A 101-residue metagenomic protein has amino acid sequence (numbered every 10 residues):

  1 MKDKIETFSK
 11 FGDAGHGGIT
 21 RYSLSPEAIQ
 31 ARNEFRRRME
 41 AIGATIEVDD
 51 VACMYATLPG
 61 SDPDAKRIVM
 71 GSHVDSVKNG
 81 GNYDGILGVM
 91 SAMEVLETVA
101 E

Functional and structural regions predicted by a protein language model:
M1-S25: N-terminal capping segment at the start of a domain
I42, P63-I68: Short coil/turn connectors at secondary-structure junctions
T45-A52: Short, well-structured beta-strand/strand-turn elements
A56-D64: Short beta-strand-to-loop junctions in surface cap/lid or active-site-entrance loops
K66-N79: Glycine/charged-rich beta-loop-alpha catalytic/anionic-binding loops adjacent to active sites
M70, N82-E101: Alpha-helical metal-binding/catalytic segments enriched in His/Glu/Asp
